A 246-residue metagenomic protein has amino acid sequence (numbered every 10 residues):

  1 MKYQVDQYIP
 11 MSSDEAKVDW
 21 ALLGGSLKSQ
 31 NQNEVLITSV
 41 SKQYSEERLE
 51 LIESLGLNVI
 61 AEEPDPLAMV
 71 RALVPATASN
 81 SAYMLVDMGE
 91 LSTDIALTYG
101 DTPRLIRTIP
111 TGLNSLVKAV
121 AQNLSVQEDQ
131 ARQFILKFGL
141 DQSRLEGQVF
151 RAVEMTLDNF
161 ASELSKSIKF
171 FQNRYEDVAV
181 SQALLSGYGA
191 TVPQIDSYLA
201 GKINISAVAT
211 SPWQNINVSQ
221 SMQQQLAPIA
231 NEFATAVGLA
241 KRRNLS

Functional and structural regions predicted by a protein language model:
M1-P75, Q182, P212-V218, T235: Active-site neighborhood for divalent-cation/phosphate handling
L27-S29, I37, P75-T77, M84-M88 (+5 more regions): Replace "in large, NTP-powered and nucleic-acid-processing enzymes" with "in large, NTP-powered factors and other
I52-S54, G100, L199-N204: Short, solvent-exposed amphipathic alpha-helical segments in soluble enzyme and RNA/protein-processing domains
V74-L105, I109-S115, V120-N123, Q127: Gly/Thr-rich phosphate-binding beta-strand-loop-beta motif of the actin/hexokinase/Hsp70
F134-Q182, G189: Adenine-nucleotide phosphate-binding core of ATP-dependent small-molecule kinases
V178-V208, Q214: Glycine-rich phosphate-binding loops at beta-strand->alpha-helix junctions
A190, V208-S246: Glycine-rich phosphate-binding/hydrolytic loop that grips phosphoryl groups
